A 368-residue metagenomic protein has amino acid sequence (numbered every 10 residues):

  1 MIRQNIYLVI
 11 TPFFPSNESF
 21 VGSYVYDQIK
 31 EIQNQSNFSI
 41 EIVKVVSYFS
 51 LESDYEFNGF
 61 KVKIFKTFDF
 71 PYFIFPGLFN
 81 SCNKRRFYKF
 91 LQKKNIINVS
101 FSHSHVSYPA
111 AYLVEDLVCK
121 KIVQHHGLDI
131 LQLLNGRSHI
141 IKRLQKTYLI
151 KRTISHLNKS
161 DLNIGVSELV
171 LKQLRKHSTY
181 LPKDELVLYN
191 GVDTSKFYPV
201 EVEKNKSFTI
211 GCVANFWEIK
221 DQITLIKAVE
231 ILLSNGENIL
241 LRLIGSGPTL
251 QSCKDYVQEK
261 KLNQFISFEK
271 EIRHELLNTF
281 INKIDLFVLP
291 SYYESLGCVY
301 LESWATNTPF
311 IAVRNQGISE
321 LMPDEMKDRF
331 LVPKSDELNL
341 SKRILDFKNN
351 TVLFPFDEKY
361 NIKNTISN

Functional and structural regions predicted by a protein language model:
M1-E56: N-terminal subdomain of nucleotide-sugar transferases
L8, I164, E203-K220, I226-V229 (+1 more regions): Conserved donor-binding/catalytic core segment of Leloir-type glycosyltransferases
S50, N80-S81, F101-C119, V123-L131: An aromatic- and histidine-rich active-site surface loop
L144-N163: Membrane-proximal helix-turn-helix segments that form the acceptor-binding/catalytic region of lipid-linked
L169, G191: Carbohydrate-associated surface elements
K254-I272: Nucleotide-activated donor-binding/catalytic signature segment of Leloir-type glycosyltransferases, i.e., the conserved
Y292: Aromatic "clamp/platform" in nucleotide-sugar-dependent glycosyltransferases that forms part of the donor/acceptor
D324-E337, L345-N350: Conserved acidic donor-binding segment of nucleotide-sugar-dependent glycosyltransferases
